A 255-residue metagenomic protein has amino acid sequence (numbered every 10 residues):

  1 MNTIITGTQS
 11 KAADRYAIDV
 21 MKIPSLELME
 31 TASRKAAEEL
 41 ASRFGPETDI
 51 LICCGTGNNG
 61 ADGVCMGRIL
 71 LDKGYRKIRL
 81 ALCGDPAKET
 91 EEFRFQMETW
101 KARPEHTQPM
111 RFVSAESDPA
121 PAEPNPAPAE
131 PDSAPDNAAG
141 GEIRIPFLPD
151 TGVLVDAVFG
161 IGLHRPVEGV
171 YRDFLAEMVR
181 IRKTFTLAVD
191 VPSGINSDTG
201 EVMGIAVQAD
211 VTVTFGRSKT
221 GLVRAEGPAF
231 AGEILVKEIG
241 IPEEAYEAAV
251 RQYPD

Functional and structural regions predicted by a protein language model:
M1-C83, T90, R94, V211 (+1 more regions): Small-residue (G/A/S/T)-rich helix-start motifs and N-terminal tracts that mark the onset
N2-I5, D150-D255: YjeF_N-associated NAD(P)HX repair module
S10, S25, S33, S42 (+5 more regions): Generic serine detector
A37-P124, P128-A129, P135-V158, P166-V189: Nucleotide and nucleotide-moiety/phosphate-recognizing core
